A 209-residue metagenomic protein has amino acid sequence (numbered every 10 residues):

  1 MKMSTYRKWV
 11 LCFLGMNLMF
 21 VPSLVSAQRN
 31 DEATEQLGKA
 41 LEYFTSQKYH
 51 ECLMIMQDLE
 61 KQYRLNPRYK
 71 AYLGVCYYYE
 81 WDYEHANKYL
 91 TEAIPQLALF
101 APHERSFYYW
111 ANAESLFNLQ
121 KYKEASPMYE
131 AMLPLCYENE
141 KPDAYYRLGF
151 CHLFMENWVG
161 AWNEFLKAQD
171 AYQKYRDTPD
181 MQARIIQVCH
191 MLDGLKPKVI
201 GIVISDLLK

Functional and structural regions predicted by a protein language model:
E32-D58: Alpha-helical segment of the N-proximal tetratricopeptide repeat
Y72, A111, R147, M181-R184: Canonical tetratricopeptide repeat
W162, D170-K209: Terminal, low-structured helical/coil segments at or just beyond the last alpha-helical repeat
